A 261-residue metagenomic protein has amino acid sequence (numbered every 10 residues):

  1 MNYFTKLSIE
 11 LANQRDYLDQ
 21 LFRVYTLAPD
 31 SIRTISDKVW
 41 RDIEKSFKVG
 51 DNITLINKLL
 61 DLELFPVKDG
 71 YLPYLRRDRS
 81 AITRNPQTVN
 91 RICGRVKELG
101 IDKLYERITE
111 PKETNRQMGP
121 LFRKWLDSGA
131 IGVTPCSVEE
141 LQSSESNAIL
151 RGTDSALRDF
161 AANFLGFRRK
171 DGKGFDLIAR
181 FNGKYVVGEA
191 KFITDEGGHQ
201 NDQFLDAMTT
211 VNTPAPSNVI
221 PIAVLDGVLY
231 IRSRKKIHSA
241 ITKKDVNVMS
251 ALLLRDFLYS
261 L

Functional and structural regions predicted by a protein language model:
M1-L121: Nuclease-adjacent, charged terminal/linker segments that flank catalytic cores
I108, K112, S128-R169: A short acidic/basic microdomain associated with nuclease active sites
E113, Q117, L121, K170-K173 (+1 more regions): Short, well-structured alpha-helical interface segments that form or flank functional binding sites
S155-L157, Y185, E189-A190: Flexible secondary-structure boundary motifs
K170-V187: Active-site beta-strand-loop-beta-strand hairpin of nuclease catalytic cores that positions key catalytic residues
K191-A240: Catalytic cores of nucleic-acid endonucleases
S217-N218, K236-L261: Charged, structured surface patches that assemble and position nucleic-acid processing machinery
